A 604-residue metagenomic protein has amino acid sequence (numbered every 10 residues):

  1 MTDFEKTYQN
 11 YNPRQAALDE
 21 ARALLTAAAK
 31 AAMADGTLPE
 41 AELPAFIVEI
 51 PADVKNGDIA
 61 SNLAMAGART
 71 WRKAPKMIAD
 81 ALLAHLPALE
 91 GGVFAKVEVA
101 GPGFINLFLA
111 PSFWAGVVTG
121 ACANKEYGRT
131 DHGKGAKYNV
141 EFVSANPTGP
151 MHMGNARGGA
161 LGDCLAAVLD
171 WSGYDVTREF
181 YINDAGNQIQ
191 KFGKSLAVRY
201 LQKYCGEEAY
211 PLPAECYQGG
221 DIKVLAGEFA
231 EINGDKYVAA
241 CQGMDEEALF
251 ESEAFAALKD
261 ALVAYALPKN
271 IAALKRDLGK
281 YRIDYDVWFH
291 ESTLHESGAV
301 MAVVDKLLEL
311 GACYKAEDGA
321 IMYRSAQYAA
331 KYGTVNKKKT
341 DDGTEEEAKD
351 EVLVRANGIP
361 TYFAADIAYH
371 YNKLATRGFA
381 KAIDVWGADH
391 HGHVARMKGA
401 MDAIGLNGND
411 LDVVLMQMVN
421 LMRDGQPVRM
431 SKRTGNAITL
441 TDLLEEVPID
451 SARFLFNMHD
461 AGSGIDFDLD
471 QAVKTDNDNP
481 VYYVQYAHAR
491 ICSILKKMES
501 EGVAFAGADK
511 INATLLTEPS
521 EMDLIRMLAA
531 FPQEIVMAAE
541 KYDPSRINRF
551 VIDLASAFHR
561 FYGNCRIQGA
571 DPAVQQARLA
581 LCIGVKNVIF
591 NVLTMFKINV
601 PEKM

Functional and structural regions predicted by a protein language model:
T2-A115, A123, R129-M604: Non-catalytic interaction-recognition regions
